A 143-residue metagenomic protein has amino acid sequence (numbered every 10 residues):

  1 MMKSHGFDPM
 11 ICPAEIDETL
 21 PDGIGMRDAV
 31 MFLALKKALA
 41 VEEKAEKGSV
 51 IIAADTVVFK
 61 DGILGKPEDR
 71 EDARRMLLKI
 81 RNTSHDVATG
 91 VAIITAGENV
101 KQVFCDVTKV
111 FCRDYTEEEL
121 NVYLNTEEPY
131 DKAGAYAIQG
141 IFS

Functional and structural regions predicted by a protein language model:
M1-C12: N-terminal G-site helix/loop of the GST-like fold
K3, G25-S143: Anionic-ligand binding patches
I11-I16, A53-T56: Short, conserved active-site loops that position catalytic residues or coordinate cofactors/metal ions across diverse
T19-P21: Generic structural signal for helix capping and beta-alpha/helix-loop junctions
